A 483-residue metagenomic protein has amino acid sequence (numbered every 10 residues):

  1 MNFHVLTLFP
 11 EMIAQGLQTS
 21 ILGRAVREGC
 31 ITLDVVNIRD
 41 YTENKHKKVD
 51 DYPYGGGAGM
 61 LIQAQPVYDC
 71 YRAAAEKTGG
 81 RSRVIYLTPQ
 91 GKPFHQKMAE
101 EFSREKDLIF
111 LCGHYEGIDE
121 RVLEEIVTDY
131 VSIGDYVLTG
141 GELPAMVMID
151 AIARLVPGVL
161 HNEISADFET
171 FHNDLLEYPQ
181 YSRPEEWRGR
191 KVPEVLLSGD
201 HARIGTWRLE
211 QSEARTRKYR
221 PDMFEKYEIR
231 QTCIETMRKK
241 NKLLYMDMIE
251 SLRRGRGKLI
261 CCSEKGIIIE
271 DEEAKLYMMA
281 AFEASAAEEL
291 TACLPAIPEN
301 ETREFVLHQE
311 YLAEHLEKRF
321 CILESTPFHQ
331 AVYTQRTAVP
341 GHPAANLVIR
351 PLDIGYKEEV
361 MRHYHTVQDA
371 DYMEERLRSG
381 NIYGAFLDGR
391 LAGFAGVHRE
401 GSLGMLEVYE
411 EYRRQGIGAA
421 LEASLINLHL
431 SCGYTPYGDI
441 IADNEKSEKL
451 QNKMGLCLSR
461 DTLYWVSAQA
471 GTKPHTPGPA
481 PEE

Functional and structural regions predicted by a protein language model:
Q63-H114: S-adenosyl-L-methionine/SAH cofactor-binding core of RNA-modifying enzymes
V122-I164: Structured adenosyl-cofactor binding patch, chiefly the S-adenosyl-L-methionine
E228-H315, M361-T366, A370, E374-E375: N-terminal charged segments
I229-M246, F328, Q335-A370, E482-E483: Short amphipathic alpha-helix that is part of the acyltransferase structural core
S285-L294, R414-N427, E448-K449, K453: Conserved acetyl-CoA-binding loop-helix of GNAT-fold acetyltransferases
E310-I322, A442-R460: Conserved active-site alpha-helix within GNAT-family acetyltransferase domains
C321-T334, G455-P474: Conserved catalytic-core motifs of GNAT/GCN5-like acyltransferases
D371-E410: A conserved beta-strand-loop-helix scaffold within acyl/acetyltransferase catalytic domains
